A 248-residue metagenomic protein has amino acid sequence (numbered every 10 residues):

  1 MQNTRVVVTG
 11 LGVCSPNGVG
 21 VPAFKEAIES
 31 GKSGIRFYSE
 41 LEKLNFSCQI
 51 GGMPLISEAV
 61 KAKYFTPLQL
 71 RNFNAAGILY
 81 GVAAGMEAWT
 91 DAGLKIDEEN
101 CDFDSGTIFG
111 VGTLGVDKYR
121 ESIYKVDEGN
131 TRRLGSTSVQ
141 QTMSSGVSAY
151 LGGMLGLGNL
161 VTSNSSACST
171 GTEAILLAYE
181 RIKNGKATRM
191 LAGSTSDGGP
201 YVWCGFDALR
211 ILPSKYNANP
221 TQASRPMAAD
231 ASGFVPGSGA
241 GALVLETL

Functional and structural regions predicted by a protein language model:
M1-L70, L248: ACP-dependent fatty acid/polyketide chain-elongation machinery
Q2-N3, S33, T90-C101, L114-L248: Acyl-thioester C-C bond-transforming condensing/cleaving domain
L11-V13, V111-T113, T195: Glycine-rich His-Gly loop
I28, E40, M53, A59 (+3 more regions): Structured, active/binding-site neighborhoods that engage oxygen-rich ligands
E40-K95, K118, S144-G158: A glycine- and small-residue-enriched flexible loop/hinge segment at structural boundaries
C101-G110: Short glycine-rich phosphate-binding loop at a beta-alpha junction
